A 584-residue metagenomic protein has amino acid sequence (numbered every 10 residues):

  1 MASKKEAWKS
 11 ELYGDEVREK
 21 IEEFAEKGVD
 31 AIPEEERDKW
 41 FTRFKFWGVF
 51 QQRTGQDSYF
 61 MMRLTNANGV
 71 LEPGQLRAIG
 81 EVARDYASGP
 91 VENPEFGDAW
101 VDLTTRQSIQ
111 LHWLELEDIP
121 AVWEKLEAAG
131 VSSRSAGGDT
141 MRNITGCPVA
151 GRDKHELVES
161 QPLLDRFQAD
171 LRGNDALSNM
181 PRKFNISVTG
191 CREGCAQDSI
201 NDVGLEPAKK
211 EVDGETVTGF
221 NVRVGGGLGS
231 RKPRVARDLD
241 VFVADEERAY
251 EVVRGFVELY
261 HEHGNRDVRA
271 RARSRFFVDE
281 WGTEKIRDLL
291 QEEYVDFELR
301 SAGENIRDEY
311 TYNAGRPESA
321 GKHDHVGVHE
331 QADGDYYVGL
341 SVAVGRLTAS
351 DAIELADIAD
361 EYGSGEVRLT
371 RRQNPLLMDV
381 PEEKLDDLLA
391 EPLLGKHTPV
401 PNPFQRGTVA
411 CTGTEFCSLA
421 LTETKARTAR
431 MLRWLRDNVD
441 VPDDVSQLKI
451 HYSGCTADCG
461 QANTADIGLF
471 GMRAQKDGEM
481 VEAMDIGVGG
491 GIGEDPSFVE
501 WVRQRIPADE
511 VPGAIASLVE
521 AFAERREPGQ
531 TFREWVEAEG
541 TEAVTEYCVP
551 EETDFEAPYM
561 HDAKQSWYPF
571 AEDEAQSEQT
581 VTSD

Functional and structural regions predicted by a protein language model:
M1-D584: Peripheral terminal and linker regions in Fe-S/redox and tRNA-modifying enzymes
